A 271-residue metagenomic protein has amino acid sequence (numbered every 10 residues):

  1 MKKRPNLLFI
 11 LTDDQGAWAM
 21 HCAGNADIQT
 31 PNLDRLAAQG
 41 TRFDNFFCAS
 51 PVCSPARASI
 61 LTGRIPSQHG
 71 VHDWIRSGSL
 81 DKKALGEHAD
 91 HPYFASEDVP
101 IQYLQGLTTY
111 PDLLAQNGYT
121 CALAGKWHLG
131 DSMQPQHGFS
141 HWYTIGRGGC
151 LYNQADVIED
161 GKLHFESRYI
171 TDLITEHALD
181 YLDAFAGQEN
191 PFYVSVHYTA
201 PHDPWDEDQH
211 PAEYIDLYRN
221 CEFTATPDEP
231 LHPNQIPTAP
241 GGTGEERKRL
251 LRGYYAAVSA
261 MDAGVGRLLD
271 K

Functional and structural regions predicted by a protein language model:
K2-P5, L11-I28, G146-L173, L179-K271: Active-site-proximal cap/lid insertion segments
F9-I10, G16-T109, L113, Y119-A122 (+2 more regions): Active-site segment of extracytoplasmic enzymes that catalyze sulfate/phosphate-ester chemistry
C48, R57-A58, H72, M133-H137 (+2 more regions): Short aromatic-enriched loop/helix-cap "lid" or pocket-rim segments at secondary-structure transitions that line
A122-G125, S195-H197: Outer-envelope exported proteins of Gram-negative bacteria
W127-G130: Short, polar loop motifs at secondary-structure junctions
H137-G138, L179: Short, structured coil segments at secondary-structure junctions
